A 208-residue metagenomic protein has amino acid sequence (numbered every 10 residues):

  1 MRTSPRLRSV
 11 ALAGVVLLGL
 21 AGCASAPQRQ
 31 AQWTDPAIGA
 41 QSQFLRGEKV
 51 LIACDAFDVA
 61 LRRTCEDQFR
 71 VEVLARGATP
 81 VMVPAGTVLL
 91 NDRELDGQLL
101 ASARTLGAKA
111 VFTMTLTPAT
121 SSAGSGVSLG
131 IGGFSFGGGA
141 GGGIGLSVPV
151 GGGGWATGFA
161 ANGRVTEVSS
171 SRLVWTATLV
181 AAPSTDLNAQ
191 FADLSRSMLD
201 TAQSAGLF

Functional and structural regions predicted by a protein language model:
R2, S42, S102-R104: A general structural signal for short secondary-structure junctions and capping/turn motifs
R2-L12: Bacterial N-terminal signal peptides that target proteins for export
L18-G22: C-terminal motif of bacterial Sec signal peptides marking the signal peptidase cleavage site
C23-G47, P149-F208: C-terminal/domain-edge helix-coil "capping" segments
R46-K49, A53-S121, V168, R172 (+1 more regions): N-terminal segment of the mature soluble domain
E94-S169: Surface-exposed short loop/turn segments
